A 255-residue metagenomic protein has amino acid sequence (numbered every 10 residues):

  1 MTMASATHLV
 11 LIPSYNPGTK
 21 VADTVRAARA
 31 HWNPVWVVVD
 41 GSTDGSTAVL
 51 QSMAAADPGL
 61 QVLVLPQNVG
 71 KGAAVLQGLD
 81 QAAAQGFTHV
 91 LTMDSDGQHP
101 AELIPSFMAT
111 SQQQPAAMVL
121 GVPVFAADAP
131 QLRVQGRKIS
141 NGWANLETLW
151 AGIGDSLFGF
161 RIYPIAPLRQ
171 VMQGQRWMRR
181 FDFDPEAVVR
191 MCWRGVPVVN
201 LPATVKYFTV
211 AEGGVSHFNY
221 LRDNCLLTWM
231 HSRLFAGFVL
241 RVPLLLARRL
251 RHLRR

Functional and structural regions predicted by a protein language model:
M1-A4, R176-R255: Hydrophobic helical membrane-anchoring modules
T7-L9, P34, E186: Cell-envelope/extracellular polymer assembly enzymes that use nucleotide-activated donors
Y15-A30: Short, well-formed alpha-helical segments that are part of the catalytic scaffolds of diverse glycosyltransferases
T19-D23, D44-M53, E102: Acidic helix N-cap motif at the loop->helix transition within catalytic regions of sugar-transfer enzymes
W36, A48-Q85: Conserved donor nucleotide-binding strand/loop of the catalytic core
V39-A48, G97: A conserved acidic beta->alpha catalytic loop
Q67, G72-A84, A101-F181, F208-F218 (+2 more regions): Acceptor/aglycone-binding surface of glycosyltransferases and processive sugar-polymer synthases
F87-Q98: Short beta-strand-to-loop acidic/aromatic patch adjacent to the donor-nucleotide binding site
